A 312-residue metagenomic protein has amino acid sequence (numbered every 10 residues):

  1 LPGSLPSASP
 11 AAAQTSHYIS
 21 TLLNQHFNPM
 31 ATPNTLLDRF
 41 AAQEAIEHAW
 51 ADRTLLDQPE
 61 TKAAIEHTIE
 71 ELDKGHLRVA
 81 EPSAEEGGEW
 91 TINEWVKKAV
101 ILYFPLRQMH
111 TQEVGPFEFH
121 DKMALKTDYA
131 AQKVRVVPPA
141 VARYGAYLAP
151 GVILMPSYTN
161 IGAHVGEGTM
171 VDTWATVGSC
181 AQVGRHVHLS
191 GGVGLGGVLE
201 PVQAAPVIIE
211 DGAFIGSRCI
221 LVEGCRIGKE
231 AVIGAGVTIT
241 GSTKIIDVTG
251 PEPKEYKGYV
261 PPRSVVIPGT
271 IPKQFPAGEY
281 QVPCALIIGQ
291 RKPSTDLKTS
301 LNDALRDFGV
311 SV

Functional and structural regions predicted by a protein language model:
A13, Y18-V134, R263, G269-V312: Terminal amphipathic alpha-helical/low-complexity segments used for targeting or macromolecular assembly
V134-Q274, I287: Structural signal for interior beta-strand "rungs" in well-ordered beta-sheet cores of soluble enzyme domains
